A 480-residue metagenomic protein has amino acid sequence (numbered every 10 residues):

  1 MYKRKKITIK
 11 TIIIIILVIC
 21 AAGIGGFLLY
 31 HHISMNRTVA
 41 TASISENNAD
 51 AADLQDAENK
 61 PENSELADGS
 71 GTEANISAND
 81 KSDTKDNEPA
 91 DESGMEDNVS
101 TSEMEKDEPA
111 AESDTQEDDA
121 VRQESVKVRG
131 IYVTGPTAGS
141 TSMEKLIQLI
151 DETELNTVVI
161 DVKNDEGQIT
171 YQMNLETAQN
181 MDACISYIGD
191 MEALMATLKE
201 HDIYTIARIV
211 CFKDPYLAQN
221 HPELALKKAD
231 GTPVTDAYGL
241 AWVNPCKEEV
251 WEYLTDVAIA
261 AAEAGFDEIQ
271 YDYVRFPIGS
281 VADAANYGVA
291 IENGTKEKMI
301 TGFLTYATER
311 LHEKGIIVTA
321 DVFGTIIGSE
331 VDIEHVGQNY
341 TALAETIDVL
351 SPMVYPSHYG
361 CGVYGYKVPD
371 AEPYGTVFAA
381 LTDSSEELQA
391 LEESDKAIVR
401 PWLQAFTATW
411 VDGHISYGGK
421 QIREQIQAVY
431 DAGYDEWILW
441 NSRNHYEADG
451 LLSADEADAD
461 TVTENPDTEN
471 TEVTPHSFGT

Functional and structural regions predicted by a protein language model:
S34-V126: N-terminal, intrinsically disordered, polar/charged segments of Gram-positive cell-envelope systems that serve as
V121-A138, F212-A260, R423: Active-site-adjacent "subsite" loops/lids of carbohydrate-active enzymes
G139-S142, Q148-T153, T197, G239-Y273 (+1 more regions): An active-site-proximal structural segment forming one wall of the substrate-binding cleft that immediately precedes
E144-Q168, E263-E268, V349, V429-D435: Catalytic domains of carbohydrate-active enzymes, especially glycoside hydrolases
T153-I188, I278-A285: Aromatic-lined carbohydrate-binding/catalytic grooves of carbohydrate-active enzymes
T157-V159, I188-V234, E268-Q270: Glycine-rich, aromatic-flanked loop segments that form ligand/cofactor-binding clefts across common enzyme folds
I291-D321, I327-E330, E334-T409: Glycoside hydrolase catalytic-domain groove-lining segments
I347-H358, P373-F378, D383, L388-E464 (+1 more regions): Substrate-binding cleft of secreted/luminal carbohydrate-active enzymes
